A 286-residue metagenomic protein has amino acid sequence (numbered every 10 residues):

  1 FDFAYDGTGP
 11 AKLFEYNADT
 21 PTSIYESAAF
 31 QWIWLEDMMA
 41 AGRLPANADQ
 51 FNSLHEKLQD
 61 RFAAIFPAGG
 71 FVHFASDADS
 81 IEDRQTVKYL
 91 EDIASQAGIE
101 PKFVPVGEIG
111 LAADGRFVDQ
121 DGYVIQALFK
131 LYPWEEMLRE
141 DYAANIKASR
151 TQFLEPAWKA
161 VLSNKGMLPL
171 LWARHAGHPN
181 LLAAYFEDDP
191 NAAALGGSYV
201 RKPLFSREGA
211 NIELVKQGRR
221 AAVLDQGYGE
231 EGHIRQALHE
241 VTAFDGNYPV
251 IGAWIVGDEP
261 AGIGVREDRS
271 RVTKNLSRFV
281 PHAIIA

Functional and structural regions predicted by a protein language model:
F1: Glycine-rich, N-terminal phosphate-binding loop and its surrounding beta-alpha-beta segment
A4-T8, S23-E26, Q31-A286: Domain-scale recognition of functional cores that engage charged ligands
L13-N17, V200-R201: Short hydrophobic beta-strand that contains or immediately precedes a catalytic carboxylate
T20: Feature marks short, surface-exposed loop/turn motifs that line or immediately flank catalytic pockets and channel
